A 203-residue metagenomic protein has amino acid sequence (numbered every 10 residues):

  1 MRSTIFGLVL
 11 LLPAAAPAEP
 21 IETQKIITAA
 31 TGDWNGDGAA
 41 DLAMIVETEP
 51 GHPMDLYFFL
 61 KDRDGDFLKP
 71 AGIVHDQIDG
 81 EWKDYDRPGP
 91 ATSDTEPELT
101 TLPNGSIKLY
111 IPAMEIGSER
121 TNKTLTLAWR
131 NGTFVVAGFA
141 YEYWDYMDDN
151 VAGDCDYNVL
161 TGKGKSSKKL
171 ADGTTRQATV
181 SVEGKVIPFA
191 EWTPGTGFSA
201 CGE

Functional and structural regions predicted by a protein language model:
M1-G7: Sec-dependent signal peptide recognition, specifically the positively charged N-region followed immediately by
P13-A15: N-terminal signal peptide c-region/cleavage motif recognized by signal peptidases
A18-E22, D64-T92, T179-P188: Blade-edge motifs of beta-propeller repeat domains
D33-N35, A39: Calcium-coordinating acidic loop motifs
A39-L42, P53-D55, D94, E119-T124: Short, surface-exposed coil-to-beta transition loops
L42-M44, K108: Structural core positions within WD40/WD-like beta-propeller blades
G51-H75, T126-N131: Beta-propeller blade repeat segments, especially FG-GAP/WD-type strand-to-loop junctions in 6- to 7-bladed propeller
E98-E203: Acidic, small-residue rich beta-repeat scaffolds with periodic aromatic anchors
